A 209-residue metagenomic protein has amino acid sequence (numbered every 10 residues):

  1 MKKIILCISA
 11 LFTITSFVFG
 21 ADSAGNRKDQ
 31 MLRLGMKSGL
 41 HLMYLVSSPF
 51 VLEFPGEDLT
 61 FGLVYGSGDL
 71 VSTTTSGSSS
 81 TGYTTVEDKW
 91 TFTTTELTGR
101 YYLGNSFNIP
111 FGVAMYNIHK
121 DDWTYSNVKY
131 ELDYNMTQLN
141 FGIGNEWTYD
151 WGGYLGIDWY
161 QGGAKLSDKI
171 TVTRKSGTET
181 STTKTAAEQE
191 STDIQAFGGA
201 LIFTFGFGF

Functional and structural regions predicted by a protein language model:
M1-M31, G177-T178, F209: Cleavable N-terminal export/targeting peptides
G20-T84, I202-F209: Short glycine/proline- and aromatic-enriched beta-strand/turn motifs that initiate or cap beta-hairpins
G25-R27, G39, Y65-T95, A114-N140 (+1 more regions): Extracellular/periplasm-exposed beta-strand and loop segments of Gram-negative cell-envelope proteins, dominated by
L32, Y44-F50, T93-L97, T137-I143 (+1 more regions): Hydrophobic, lipid-facing positions within transmembrane beta-strands of outer-membrane proteins
M36-Y44, L63-S67, I109-N117, I143-N145 (+1 more regions): Transmembrane beta-barrel strands of outer-membrane/channel proteins
D58-L63, S106-I109, D150-L155: Repeated loop/turn-to-beta-strand initiation elements of outer-membrane beta-barrel proteins
T91, Y101-Y102: Outer-membrane beta-barrel proteins and related beta-barrel translocases across Gram-negative bacteria
W147-L155, K165-K169: Substrate-binding/catalytic groove segments of enzymes that remodel or degrade extracellular structural polymers
